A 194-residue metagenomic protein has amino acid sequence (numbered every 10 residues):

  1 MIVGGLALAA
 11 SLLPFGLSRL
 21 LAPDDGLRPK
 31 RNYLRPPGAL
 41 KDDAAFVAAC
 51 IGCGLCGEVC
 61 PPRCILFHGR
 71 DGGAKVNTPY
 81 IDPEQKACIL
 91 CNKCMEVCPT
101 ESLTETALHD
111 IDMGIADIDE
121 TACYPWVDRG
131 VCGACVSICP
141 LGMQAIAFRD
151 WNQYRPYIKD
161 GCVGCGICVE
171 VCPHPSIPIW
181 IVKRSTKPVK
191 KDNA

Functional and structural regions predicted by a protein language model:
M1-A194: Non-ligating segments of multi-cofactor redox enzymes
